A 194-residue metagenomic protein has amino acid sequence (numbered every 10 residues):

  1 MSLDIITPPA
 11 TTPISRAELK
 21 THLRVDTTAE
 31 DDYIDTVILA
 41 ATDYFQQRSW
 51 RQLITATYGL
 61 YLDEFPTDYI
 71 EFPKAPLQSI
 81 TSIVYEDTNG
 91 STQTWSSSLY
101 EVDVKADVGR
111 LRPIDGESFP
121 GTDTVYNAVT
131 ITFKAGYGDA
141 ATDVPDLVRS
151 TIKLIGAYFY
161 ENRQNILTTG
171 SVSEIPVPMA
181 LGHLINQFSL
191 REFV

Functional and structural regions predicted by a protein language model:
M1-V194: Divalent metal-cofactor coordination and adjacent catalytic microenvironments
